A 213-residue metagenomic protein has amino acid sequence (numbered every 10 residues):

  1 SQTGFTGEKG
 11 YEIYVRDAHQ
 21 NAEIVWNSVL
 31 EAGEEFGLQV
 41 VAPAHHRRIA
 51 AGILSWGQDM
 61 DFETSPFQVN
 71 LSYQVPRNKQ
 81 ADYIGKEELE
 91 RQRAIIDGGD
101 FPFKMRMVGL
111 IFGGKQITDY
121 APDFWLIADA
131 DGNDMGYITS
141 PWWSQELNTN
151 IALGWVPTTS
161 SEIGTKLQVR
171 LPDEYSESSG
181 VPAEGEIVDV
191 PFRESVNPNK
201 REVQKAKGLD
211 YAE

Functional and structural regions predicted by a protein language model:
S1-E213: Conserved, structured C-terminal
